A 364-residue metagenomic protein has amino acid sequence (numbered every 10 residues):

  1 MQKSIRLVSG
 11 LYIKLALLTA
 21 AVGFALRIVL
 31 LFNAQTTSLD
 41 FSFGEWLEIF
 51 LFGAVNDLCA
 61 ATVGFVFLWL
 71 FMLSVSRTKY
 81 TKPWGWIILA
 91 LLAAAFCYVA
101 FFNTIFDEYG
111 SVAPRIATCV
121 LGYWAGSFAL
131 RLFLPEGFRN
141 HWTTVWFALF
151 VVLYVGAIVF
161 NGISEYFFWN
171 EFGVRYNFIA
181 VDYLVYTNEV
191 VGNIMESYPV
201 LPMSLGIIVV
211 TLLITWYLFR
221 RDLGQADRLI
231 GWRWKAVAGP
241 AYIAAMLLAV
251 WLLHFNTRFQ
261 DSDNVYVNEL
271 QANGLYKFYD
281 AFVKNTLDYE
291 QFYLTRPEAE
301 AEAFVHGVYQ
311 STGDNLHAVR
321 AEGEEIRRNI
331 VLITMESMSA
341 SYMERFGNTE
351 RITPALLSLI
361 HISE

Functional and structural regions predicted by a protein language model:
Q2-D288: Transmembrane and membrane-interface helices of multi-pass, inner-membrane envelope-modifying transferases
W232, L253-L359, S363: Soluble catalytic regions of membrane-associated enzymes that act on cell-envelope and secretory-pathway components
